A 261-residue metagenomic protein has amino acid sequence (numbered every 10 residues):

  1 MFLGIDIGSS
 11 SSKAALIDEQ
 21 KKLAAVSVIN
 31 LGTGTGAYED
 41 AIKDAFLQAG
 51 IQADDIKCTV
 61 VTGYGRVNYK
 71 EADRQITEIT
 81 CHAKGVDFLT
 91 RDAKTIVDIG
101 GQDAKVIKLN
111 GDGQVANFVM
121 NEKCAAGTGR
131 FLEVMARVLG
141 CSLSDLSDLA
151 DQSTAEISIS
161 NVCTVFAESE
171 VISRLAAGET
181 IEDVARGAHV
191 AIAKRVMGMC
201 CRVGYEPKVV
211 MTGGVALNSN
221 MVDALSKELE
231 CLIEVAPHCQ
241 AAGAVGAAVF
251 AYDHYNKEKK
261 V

Functional and structural regions predicted by a protein language model:
F2-D40, D44, V115-K123: Short glycine-rich, Thr/Ser-proximal phosphate-binding strand/loop in the N-terminal lobe of ATP-dependent enzymes
F2-D6, I56-V60, K94-V97: Short glycine-aspartate micro-motif
A25-L31, A49-T80, A116: Short beta-strand-loop/turn "lid" adjacent to the catalytic site in phosphate-handling enzymes
I42-K57, V196-P207: Phosphate/pyrophosphate-binding loops at sites that engage ATP/ADP/AMP, CoA/4′-phosphopantetheine, polyphosphate
Y64, C200-C201, Y205-E228, Q240-G243: Glycine-rich phosphate-binding loops at beta-strand->alpha-helix junctions
D112-A155, V249: Glycine-rich phosphate-binding loop plus the immediately following alpha-helix
G129-L132, A236-V261: Glycine-rich phosphate-binding/hydrolytic loop that grips phosphoryl groups
A167-C200, Q240: Adenine-nucleotide phosphate-binding core of ATP-dependent small-molecule kinases
